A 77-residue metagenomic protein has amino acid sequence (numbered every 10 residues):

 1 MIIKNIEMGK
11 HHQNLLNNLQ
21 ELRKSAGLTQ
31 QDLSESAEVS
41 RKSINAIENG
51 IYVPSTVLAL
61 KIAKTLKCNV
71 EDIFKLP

Functional and structural regions predicted by a protein language model:
I2-S25: A short, Lys/Arg-rich alpha-helix, primarily the initiator
H12, L28-Q30, Y52-S55: Mobile acidic interaction elements
Q13-L15, R41, S55-L60: Short alpha-helical elements of helix-turn-helix
N17-S36, K61: Short basic helix-loop element that most often maps to the first helix and adjoining turn of HTH DNA-binding modules
L19, L33-S34, I44-I47, I73: Conserved hydrophobic/aromatic packing and binding residues within compact polymer-binding modules
E38-Y52: Recognition helix of helix-turn-helix/homeodomain-like DNA-binding domains that insert into the DNA major groove
V57-D72: DNA major-groove recognition helix of helix-turn-helix/homeodomain DNA-binding modules
